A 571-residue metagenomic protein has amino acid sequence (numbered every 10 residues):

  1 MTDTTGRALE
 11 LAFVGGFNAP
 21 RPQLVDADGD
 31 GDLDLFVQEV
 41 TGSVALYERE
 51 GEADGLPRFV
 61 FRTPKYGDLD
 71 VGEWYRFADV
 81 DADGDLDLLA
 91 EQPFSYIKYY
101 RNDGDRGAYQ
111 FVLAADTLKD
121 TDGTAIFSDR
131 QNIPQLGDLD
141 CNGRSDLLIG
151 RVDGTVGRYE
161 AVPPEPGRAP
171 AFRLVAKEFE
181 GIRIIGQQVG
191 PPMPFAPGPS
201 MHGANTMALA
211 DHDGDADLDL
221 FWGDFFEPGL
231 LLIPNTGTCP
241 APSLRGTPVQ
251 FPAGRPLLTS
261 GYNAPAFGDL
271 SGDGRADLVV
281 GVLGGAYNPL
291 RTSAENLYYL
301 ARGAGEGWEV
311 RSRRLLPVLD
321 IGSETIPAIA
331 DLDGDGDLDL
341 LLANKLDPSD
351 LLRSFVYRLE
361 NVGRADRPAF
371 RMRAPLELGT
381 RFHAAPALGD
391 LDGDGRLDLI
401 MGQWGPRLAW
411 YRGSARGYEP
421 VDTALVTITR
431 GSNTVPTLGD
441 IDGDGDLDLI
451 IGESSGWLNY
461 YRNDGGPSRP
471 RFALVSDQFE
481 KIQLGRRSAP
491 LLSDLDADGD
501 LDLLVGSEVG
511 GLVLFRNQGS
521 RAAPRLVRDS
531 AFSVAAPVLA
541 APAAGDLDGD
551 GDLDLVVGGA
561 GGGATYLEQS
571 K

Functional and structural regions predicted by a protein language model:
M1-K571: Beta-propeller-forming repeat regions
